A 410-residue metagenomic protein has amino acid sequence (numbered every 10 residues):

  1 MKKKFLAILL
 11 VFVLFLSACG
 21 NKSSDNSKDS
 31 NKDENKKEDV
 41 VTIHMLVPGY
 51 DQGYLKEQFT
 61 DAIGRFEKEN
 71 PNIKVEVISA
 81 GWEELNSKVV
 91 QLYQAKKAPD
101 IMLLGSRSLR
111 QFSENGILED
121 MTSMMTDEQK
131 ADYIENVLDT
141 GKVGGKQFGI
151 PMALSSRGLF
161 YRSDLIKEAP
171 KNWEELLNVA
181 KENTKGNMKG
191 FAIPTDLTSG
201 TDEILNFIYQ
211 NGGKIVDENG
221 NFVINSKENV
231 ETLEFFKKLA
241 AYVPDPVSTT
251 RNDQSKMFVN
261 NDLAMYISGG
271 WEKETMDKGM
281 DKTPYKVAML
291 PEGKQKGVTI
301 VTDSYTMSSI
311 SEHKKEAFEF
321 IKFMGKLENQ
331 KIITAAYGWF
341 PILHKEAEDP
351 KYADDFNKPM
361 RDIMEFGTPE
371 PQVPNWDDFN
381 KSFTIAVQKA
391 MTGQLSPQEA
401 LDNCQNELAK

Functional and structural regions predicted by a protein language model:
A7-I8, G20-Q111, G270, E292-Q295 (+7 more regions): Conserved N-terminal structural module of periplasmic/extracytoplasmic solute-binding proteins
L16-A18: C-terminal motif of bacterial Sec signal peptides marking the signal peptidase cleavage site
V47-P48, L55, D61-A62, E234-H313 (+1 more regions): Extracytoplasmic/periplasmic substrate-binding proteins
A62-Y133, T140-K142, K171, M257 (+3 more regions): Extracytoplasmic "Venus flytrap"/periplasmic binding protein-like
G81, S106-G158, E168-V179, K185-K189 (+3 more regions): Hinge/lid segment of periplasmic solute-binding proteins
T122-Y133, K189-F191, T195, G213-E231 (+4 more regions): Short, solvent-exposed loop/beta-turn-alpha elements that line the ligand-binding surface or hinge of extracytoplasmic
V179-N183, N219-S248: Glycine-centered hinge/linker elements that transmit conformational signals in sensory and ligand-binding systems
Y285-A288, T334-I385, K389: Long, aromatic- and glycine/proline-rich binding clefts that accommodate carbohydrate-like moieties
